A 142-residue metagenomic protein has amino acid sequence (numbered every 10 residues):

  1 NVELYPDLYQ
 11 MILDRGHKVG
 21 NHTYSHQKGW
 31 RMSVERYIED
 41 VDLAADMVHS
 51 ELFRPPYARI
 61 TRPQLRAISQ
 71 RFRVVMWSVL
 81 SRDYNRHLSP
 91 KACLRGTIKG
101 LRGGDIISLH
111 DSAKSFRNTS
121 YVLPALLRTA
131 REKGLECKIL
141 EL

Functional and structural regions predicted by a protein language model:
N1-G29, S33-L43, H49-S50, E136: Active-site beta->alpha N-cap acidic-glycine motif
N1-Y5, Q27-E35, R54-T61, R82-L88 (+1 more regions): Acidic-and-aromatic substrate-binding clefts and catalytic sites of carbohydrate-active enzymes
V2-L4, R117-L142: C-terminal domain-boundary segment and adjacent tail
D7-D14, E39, L43-D46, P63-A67 (+2 more regions): Alpha-helical scaffolding segments of alpha/beta enzyme cores, especially the outer helices of TIM-barrel or partial
V19-H22, A44, F53, V74 (+2 more regions): Conserved, mostly hydrophobic/aromatic
N21-T23, P55-Y57, S78, L109-D111 (+1 more regions): A cross-domain feature marking catalytic cores of carbohydrate-active enzymes and several ubiquitous metabolic/repair
R59, L65-I98, G134-L142: His/Asp/Glu-enriched short active-site or ligand-binding loop at hydrolase and phosphoryl-transfer sites
